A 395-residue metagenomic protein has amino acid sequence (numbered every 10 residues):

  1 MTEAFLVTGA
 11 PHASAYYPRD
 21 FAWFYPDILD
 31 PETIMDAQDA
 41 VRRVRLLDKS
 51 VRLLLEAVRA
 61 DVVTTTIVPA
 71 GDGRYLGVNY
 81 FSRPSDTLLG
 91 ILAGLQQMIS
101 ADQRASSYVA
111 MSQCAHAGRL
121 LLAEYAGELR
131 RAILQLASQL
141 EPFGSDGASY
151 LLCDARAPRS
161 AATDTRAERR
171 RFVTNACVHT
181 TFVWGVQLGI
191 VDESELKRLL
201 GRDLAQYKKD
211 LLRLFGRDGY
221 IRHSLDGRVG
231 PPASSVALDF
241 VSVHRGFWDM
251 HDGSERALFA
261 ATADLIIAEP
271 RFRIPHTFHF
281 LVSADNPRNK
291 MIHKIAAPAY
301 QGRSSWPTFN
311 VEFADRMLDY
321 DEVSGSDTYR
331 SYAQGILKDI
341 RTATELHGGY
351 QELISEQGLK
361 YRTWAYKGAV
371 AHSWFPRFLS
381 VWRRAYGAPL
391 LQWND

Functional and structural regions predicted by a protein language model:
M1-Y16, K49-F81, Q135-R169, A205-S305 (+1 more regions): Extended glycan-interaction surfaces of carbohydrate-active proteins
T2, T33, R59, S100-S107 (+5 more regions): Short, flexible helix-adjacent loops and helix caps
S14-S145, N175, R303-Y320, R330-A333 (+2 more regions): Aromatic-rich carbohydrate-recognition surfaces in CAZymes
A93, R170-R171, W184-G185, H244: Structured N-terminal alpha/beta-domain signature that marks small ligand/cofactor-binding or signaling modules
Q96, V183, Q187, F247-W248 (+1 more regions): Tandem alpha-helical RNA-recognition repeat domains
N175-D192, L196-K209: Active-site neighborhood of glycoside hydrolase catalytic domains
G189-R198, S254-R256, R316-A333, L391-N394: Acidic, serine/threonine/proline-rich low-complexity intrinsically disordered regions
